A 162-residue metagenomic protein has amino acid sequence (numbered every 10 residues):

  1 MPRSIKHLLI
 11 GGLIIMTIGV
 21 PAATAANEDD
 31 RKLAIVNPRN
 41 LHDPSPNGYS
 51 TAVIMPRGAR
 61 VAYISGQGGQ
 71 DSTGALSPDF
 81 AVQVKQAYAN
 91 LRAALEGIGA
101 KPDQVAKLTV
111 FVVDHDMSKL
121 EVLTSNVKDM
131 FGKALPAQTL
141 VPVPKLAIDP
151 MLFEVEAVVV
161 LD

Functional and structural regions predicted by a protein language model:
M1-I10: Bacterial N-terminal signal peptides that target proteins for export
H7, M16-A89, A93-A106, V113-D162: N-terminal presequence-like segments and the immediate start of the first folded domain
